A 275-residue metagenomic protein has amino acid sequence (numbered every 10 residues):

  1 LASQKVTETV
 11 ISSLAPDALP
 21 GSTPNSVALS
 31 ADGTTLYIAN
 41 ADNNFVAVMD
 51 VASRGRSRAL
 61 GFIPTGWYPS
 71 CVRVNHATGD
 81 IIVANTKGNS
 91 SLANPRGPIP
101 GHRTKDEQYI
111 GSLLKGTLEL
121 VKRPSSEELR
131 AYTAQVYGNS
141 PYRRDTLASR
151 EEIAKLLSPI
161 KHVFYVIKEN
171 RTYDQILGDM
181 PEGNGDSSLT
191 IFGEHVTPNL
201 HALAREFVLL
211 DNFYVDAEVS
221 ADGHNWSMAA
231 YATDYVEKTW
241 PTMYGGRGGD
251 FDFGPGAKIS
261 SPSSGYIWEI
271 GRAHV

Functional and structural regions predicted by a protein language model:
L1-Q4, M49-G55, R123-E128: Short loop/turn segments immediately following beta-strands, especially the blade-tip and inter-blade linker loops
K5-S22, S126-E151: Surface-exposed loop and turn segments in beta-propeller and other repeat-based domains that flank or scaffold
D32-T34, A77-G79: Short coil/turn segments that connect the beta-strands within blades of beta-propeller domains
T86-L113: Short, conserved, GDST-rich strand-edge loop motifs in beta-rich repeat architectures
T133-H274: N-terminal pro-sequences and low-complexity stem/linker regions of secreted or lumenal proteins
